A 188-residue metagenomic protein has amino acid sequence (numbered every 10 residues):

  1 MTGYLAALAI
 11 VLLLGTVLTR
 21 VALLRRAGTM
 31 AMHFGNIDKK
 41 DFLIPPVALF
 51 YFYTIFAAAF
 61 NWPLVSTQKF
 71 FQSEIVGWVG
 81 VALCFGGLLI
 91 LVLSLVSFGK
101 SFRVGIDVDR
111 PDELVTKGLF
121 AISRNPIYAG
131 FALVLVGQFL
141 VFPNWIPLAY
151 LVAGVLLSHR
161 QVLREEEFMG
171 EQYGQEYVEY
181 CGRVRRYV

Functional and structural regions predicted by a protein language model:
M1-D109, E113, V134-F168, Q172-V188: Membrane-anchoring alpha-helices and their flanking helix-loop junctions
I106-Y128: Active-site-proximal inter-transmembrane loops
P126-V136: Kinked, hydrophobic transmembrane alpha-helices enriched for aromatic residues and small/kink-inducing positions
